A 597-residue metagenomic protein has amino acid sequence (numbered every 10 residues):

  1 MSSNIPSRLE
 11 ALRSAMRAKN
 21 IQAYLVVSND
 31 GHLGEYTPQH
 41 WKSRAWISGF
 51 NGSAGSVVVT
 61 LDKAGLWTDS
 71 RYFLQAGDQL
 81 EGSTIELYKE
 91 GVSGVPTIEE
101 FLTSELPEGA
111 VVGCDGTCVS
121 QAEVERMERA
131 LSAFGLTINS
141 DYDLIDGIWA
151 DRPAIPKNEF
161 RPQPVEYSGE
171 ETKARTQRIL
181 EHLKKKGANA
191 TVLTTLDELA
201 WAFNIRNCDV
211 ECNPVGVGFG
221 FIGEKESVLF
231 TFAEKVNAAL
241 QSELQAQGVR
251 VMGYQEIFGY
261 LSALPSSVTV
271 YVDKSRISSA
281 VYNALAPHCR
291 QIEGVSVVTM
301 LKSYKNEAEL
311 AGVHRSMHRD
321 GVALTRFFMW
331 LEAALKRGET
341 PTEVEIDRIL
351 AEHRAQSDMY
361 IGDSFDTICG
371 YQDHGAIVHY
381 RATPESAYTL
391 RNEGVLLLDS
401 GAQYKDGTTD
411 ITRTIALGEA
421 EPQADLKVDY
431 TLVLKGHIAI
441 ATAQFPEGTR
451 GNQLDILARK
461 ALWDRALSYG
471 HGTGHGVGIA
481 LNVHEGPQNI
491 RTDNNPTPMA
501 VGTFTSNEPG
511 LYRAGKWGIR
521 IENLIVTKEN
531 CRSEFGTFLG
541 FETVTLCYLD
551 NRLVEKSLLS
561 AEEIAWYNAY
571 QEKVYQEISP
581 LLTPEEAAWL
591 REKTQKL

Functional and structural regions predicted by a protein language model:
M1-L597: Active-site neighborhoods and metal-handling regions in enzymes and metal-associated proteins
